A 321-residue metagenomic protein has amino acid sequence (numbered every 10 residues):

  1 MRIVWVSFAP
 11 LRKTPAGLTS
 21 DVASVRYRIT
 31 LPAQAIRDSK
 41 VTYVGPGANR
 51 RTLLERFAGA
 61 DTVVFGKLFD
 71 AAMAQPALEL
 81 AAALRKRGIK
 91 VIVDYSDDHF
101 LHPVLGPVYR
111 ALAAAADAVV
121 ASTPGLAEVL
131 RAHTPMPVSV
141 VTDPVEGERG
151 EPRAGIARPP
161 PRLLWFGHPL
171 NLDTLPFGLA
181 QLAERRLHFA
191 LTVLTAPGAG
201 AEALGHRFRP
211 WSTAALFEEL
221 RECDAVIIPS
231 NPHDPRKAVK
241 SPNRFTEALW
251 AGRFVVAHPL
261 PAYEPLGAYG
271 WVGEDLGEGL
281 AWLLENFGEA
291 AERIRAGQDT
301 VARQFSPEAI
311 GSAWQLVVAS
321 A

Functional and structural regions predicted by a protein language model:
M1-A72: N-terminal pre-catalytic "stem/leader" segment of glycosyltransferase-like enzymes
F8, V25, G66, A121-T123 (+2 more regions): Replace "coordinates the UDP/GDP/TDP-sugar" with "coordinates nucleotide-activated sugar donors
P10-D38, G147-E222: Conserved catalytic-core segment of nucleotide-activated headgroup transferases in glycan assembly
P32, E148, E285-A319: A charged, aromatic-enriched C-terminal amphipathic alpha-helix characteristic of glycosyltransferases across folds
V44-V129: Extended catalytic core of nucleotide-activated donor transferases of GT-like folds
L101, L170-D173, T213-A214, E218-E219 (+2 more regions): Nucleotide-sugar-dependent
D117-E151: Donor nucleotide-sugar binding/catalytic pocket of nucleotide-sugar-dependent glycosyltransferases
E264-W282: Change "using UDP/GDP/dTDP sugars" to "using nucleotide sugars
